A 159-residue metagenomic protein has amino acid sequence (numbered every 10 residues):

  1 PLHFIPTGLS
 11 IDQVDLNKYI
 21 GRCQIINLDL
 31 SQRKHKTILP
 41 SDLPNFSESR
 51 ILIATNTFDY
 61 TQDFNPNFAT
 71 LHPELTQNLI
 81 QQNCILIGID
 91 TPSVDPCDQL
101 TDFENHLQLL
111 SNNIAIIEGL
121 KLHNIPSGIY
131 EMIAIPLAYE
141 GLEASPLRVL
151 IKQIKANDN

Functional and structural regions predicted by a protein language model:
P1-N159: Active-/binding-site microenvironments in catalytic and ligand-binding cores
